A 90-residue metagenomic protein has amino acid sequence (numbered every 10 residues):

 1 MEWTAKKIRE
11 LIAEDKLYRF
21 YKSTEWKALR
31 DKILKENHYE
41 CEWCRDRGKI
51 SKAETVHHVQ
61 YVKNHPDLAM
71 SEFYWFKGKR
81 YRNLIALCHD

Functional and structural regions predicted by a protein language model:
M1-A28, R45-K52: A boundary/linker detector
M1-W3, E36-E40, P66-L68: Short amphipathic alpha-helical surface micro-motifs
R19-K22, H58, W75, R82: Compositionally biased, intrinsically disordered low-complexity regions enriched in proline and serine
F20-Y21, I33-E36, K63-D67: A short linear-motif detector with a strong N-terminal bias
W26-K32, E72-K77: Short, intrinsically disordered, charge-biased short linear motifs at domain edges
K27-Q60, C88-D90: Short cysteine-rich loop/turn motifs with clustered Cys
C41, H65-D90: Short beta-strand-alpha-helix junction that forms the catalytic/metal-binding core of metal-dependent nuclease domains
